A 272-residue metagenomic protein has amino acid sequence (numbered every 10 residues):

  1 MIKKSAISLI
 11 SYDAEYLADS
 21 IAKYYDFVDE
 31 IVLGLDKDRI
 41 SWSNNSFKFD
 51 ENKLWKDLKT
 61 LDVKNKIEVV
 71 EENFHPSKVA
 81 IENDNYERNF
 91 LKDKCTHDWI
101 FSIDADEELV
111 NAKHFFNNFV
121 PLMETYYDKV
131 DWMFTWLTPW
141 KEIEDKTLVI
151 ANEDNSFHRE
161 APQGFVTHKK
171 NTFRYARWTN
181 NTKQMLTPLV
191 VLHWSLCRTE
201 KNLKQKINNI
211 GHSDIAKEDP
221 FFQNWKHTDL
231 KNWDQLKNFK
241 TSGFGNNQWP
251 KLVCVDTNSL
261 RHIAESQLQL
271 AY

Functional and structural regions predicted by a protein language model:
K3-S5: Cell-envelope/extracellular polymer assembly enzymes that use nucleotide-activated donors
I7-D13: Short, glycine-rich nucleotide/cofactor-binding loops
D13-E51: Short, well-formed alpha-helical segments that are part of the catalytic scaffolds of diverse glycosyltransferases
D36-W99: Active-site-proximal specificity loops/subdomain of glycosyltransferases
S77-K92, S102-I103, E108-Y272: Catalytic-site signature of metal-activated, phosphate-bearing donor transferases, centered on the GT-A/GT-A-like
